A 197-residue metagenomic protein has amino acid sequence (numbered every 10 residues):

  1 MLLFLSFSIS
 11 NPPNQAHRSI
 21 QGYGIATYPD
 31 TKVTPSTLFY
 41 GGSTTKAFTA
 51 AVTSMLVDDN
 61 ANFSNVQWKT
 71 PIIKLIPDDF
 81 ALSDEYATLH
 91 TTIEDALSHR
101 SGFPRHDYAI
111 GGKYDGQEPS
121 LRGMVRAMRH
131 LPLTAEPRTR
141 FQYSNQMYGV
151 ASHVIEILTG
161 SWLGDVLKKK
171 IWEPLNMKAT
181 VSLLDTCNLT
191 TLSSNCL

Functional and structural regions predicted by a protein language model:
M1-G41, D58-Q67, D78-S83, R126-L131: Short, conserved catalytic-motif segment at the N-terminal edge
L5, T45, E94: Residue-level detector of short, conserved catalytic/binding motifs and their immediate flanks
A16-Y28, S83-L197: Short, surface-exposed loop or secondary-structure junction motifs that flank catalytic or metal-binding residues
Y40-I73, Y148-E156: Active-site SXXK
K69-I76, D165-I171: Beta-strand segments within the central parallel beta-sheet cores of soluble alpha/beta enzyme folds
L75-D79, L121-R122: Active-site microenvironments of metalloenzymes and redox enzymes
